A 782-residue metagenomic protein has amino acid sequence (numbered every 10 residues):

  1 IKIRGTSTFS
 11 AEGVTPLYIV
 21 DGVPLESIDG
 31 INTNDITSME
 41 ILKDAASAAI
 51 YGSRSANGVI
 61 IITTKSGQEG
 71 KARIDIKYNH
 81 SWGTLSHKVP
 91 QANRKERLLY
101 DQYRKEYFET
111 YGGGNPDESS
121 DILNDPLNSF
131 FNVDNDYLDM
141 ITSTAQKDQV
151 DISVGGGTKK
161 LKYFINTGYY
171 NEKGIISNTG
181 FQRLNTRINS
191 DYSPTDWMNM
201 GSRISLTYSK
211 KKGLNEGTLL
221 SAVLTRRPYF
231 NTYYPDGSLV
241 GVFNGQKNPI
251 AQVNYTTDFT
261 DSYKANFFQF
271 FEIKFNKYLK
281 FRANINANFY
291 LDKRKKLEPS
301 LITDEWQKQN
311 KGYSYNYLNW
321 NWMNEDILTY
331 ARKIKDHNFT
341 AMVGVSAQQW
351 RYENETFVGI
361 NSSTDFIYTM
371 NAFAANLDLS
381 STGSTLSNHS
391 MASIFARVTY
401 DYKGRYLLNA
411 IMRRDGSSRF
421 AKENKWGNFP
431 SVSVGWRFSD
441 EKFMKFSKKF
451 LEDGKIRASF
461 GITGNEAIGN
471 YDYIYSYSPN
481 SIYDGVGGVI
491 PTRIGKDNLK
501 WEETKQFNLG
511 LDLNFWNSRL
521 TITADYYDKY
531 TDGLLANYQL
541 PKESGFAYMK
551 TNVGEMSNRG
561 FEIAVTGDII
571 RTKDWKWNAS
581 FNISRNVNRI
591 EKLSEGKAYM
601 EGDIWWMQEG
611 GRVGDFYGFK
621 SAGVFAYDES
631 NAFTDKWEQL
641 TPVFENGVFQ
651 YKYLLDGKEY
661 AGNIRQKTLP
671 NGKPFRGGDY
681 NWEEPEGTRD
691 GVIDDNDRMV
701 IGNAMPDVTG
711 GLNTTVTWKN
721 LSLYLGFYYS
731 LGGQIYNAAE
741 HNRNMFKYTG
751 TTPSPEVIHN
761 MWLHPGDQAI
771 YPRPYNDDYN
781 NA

Functional and structural regions predicted by a protein language model:
I1-L17, L25-I28, A46-E272, N338-F339 (+12 more regions): Membrane-proximal, glycine/serine-rich, low-complexity loop/turn segments characteristic of large bacterial
T15-L17, D148, R183, N189-Y208 (+4 more regions): Extracellular/periplasmic, surface-exposed regions of secreted and cell-surface proteins
G22, M39-E40, I60-I62, I563: Non-catalytic regulatory/gating segments with a bias toward low-complexity or hydrophobic composition
T33-L42: Phosphoinositide-dependent membrane-docking surfaces
D75-K77, S81-N128, T356-V358, T551 (+3 more regions): Conserved small-residue
T84, M140-I141, K449, R589 (+1 more regions): C-terminal beta-signal and adjacent terminal beta-strands/loops of Gram-negative outer-membrane beta-barrel proteins
I122-G155, K160-N166, G237-K274, N376-R397 (+6 more regions): Outer-membrane beta-barrel transmembrane strand signature
A536-Q539, G691, H741: Conserved active-site-proximal loop/helix segments of enzymes involved in bacterial cell-wall and related
